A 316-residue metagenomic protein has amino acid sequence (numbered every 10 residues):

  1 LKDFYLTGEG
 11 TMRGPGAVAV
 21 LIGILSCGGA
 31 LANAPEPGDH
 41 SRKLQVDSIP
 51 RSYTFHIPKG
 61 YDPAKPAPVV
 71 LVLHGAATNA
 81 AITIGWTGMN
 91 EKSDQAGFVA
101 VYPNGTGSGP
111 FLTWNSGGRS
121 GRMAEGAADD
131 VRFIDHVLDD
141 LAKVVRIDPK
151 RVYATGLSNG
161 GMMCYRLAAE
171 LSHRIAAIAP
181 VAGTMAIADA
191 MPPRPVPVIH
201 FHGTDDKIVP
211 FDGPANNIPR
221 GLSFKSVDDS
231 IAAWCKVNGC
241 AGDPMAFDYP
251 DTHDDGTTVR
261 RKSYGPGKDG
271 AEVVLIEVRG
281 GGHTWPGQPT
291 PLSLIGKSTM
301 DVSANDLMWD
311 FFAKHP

Functional and structural regions predicted by a protein language model:
V18-G28: Bacterial N-terminal signal peptides
C27-V69, A81-T87, K92-Q95, G126-V131 (+8 more regions): A domain-start/cap signature at the N-terminus of enzymes
A67, G75-T78, G281: Active-site glycine-rich loops that stabilize anionic/oxyanionic intermediates across multiple enzyme folds
V72-G75, Y102, E277: Structural cue for short, hydrophobic secondary-structure segments
G97-Y102, P197: A fold-wide structural signal in alpha/beta-hydrolase
N104-D129: Cap/lid segment of the alpha/beta-hydrolase catalytic domain
R122-V145, R166: Alpha/beta-hydrolase active-site loop
H200-H202, D206: Short beta-strand/loop motif that positions the catalytic acidic residue of the alpha/beta-hydrolase fold
